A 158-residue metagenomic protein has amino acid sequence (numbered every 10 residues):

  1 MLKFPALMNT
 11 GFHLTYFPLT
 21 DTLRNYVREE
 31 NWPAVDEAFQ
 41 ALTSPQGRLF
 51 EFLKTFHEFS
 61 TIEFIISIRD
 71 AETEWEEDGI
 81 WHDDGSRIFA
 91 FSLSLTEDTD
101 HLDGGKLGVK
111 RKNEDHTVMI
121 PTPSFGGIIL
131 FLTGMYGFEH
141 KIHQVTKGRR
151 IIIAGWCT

Functional and structural regions predicted by a protein language model:
M1-T61, I65-I68, E72-E76: Non-heme Fe(II)/2-oxoglutarate
F12-L14, I88-A90, I152: Intrinsic-disorder/low-complexity, polar/charged segments enriched in Ser/Thr/Lys/Arg/Asp/Glu/Gln
Y16, F91-S92, D115-V118: Residue-level detection of beta-strand scaffold positions
W32, L42-F50, G85-I88, P123 (+2 more regions): A structural signal for well-ordered alpha-helical scaffolds and beta->alpha junctions
D78-G85: Histidine-centered catalytic micro-motifs
R87, D103-T158: Catalytic core of Fe(II)/2-oxoglutarate
F89-E97: Acidic, metal-ligating active-site segments
T99-H101: Short glycine/serine/proline-enriched coil/turn segments at secondary-structure junctions
